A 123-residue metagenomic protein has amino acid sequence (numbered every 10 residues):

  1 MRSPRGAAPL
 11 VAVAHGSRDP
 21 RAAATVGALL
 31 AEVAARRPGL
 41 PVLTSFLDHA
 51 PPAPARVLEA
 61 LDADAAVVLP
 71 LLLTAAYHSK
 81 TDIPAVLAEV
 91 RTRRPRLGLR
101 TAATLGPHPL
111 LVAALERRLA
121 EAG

Functional and structural regions predicted by a protein language model:
M1-G123: Active-site-proximal alpha-helix that buttresses catalytic centers in soluble enzyme cores
